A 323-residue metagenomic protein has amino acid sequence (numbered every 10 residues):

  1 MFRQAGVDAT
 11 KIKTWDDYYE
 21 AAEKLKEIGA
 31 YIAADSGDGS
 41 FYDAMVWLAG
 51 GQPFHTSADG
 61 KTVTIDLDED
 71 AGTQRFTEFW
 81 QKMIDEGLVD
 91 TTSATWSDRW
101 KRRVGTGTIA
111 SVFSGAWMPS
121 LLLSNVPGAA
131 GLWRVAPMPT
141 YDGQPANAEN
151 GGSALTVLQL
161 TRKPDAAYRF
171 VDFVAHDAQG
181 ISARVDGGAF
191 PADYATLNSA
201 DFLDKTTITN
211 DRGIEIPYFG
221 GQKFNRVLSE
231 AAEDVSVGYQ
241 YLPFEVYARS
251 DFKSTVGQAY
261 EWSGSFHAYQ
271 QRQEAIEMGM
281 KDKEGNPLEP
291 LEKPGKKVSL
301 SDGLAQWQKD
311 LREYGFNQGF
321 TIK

Functional and structural regions predicted by a protein language model:
M1-D8, Y19, D35-K61, T77 (+4 more regions): Periplasmic solute-binding protein
F2, Y19-E27, D98-V112, Q258-E261: Short helices/loops that flank or line small-molecule/ion binding pockets
A5-I12, V63-T64, Q81-T95, T108 (+1 more regions): A local structural motif
K13-E20, T92-G105, P137-T140: Short helix-initiation/N-cap motifs at beta->coil->alpha
E20-K24, K61-S93, M138: Glycine-centered hinge/linker elements that transmit conformational signals in sensory and ligand-binding systems
Q52-R75, S124-G128, P137-A148, D201-D211 (+3 more regions): Short, solvent-exposed loop/beta-turn-alpha elements that line the ligand-binding surface or hinge of extracytoplasmic
A110-G115, R134: Paired acidic/hydrophobic, glycine-rich loop segments that form the ligand-binding mouth/hinge of periplasmic-binding
M118-A129, G143-E149, T156-Y260, G264 (+1 more regions): C-terminal lobe and pocket-closing loops of periplasmic/extracytoplasmic Venus-flytrap solute-binding proteins
